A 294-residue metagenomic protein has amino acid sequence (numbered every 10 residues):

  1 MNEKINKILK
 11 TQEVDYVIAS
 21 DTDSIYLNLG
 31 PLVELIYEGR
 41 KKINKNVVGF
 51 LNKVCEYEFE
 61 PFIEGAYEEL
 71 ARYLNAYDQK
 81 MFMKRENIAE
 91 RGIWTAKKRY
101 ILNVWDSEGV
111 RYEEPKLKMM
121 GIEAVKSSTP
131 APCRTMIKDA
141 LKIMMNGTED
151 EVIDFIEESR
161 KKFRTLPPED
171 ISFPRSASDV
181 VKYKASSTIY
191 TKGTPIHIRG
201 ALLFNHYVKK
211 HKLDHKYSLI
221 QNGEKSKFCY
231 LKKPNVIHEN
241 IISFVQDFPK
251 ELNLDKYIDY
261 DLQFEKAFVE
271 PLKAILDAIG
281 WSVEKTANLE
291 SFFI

Functional and structural regions predicted by a protein language model:
M1-T22, L29-I294: DNA-dependent DNA polymerase catalytic subunits
